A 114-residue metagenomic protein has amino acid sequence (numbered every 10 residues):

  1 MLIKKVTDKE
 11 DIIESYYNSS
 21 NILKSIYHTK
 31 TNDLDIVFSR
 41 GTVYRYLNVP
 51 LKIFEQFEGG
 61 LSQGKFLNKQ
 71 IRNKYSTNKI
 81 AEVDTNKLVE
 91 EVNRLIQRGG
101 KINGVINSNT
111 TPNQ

Functional and structural regions predicted by a protein language model:
M1-Q114: Acidic/histidine-enriched, beta-strand-rich ligand/metal-binding domains
